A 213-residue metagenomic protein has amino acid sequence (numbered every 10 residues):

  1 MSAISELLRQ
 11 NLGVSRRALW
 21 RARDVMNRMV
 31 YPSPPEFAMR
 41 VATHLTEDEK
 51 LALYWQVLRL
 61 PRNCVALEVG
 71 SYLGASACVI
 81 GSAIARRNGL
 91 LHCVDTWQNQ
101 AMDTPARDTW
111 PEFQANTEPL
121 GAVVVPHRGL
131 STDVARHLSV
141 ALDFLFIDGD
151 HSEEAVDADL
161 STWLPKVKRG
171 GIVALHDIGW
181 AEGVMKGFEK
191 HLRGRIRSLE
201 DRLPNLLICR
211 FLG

Functional and structural regions predicted by a protein language model:
M1-V41: Membrane-proximal basic amphipathic "stem/tether" segments
E36-R40, H44, K50-G213: S-adenosylmethionine/decaboxylated-SAM
